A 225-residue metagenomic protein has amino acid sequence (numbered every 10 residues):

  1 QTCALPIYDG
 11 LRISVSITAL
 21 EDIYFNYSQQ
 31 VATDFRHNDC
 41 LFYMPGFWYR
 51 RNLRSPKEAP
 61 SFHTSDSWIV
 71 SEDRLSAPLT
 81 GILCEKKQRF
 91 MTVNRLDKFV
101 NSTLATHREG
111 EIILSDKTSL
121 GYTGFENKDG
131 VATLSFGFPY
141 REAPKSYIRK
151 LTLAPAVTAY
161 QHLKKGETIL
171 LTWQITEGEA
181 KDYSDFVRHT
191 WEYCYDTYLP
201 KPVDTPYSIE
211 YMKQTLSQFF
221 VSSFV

Functional and structural regions predicted by a protein language model:
Q1-V225: Carbohydrate-recognition beta-sandwich/jelly-roll modules in extracellular/periplasmic carbohydrate-active proteins
